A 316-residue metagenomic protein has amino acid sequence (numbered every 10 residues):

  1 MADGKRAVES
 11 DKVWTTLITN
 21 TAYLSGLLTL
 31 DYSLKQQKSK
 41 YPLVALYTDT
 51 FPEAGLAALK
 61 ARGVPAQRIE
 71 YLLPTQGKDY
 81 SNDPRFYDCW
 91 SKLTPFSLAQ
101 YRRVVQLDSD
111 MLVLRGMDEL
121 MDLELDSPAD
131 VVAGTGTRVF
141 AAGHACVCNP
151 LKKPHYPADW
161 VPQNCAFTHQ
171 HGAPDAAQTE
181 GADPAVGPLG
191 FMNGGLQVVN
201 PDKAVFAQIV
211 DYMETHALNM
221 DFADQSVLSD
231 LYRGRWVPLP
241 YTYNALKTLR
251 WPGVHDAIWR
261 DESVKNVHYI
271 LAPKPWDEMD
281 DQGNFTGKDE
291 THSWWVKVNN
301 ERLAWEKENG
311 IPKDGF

Functional and structural regions predicted by a protein language model:
M1-F316: Glycosyltransferase catalytic domains, chiefly GT-A lineage
